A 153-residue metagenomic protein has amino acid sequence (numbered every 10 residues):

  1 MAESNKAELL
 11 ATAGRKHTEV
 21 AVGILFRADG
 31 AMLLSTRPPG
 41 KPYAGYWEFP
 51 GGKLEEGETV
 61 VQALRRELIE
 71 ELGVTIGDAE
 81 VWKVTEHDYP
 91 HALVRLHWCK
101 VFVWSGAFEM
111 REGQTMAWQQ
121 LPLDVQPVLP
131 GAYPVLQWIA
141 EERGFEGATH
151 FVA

Functional and structural regions predicted by a protein language model:
A2-M32, K53, V84: Conserved N-terminal beta-strand and adjoining loop/helix that marks the start of the Nudix/MutT-like hydrolase domain
G14-R15, A140-A153: Generic C-terminal helix-cap and adjacent flexible tail
I24, L34, L96-K100, W118: Conserved hydrophobic/aromatic beta-strand scaffold that supports enzyme active sites
R27, T75, V84-F108, I139: Active-site-adjacent beta-strand/loop module that shapes the phosphate/pyrophosphate-binding cleft
R27-G30, P38, F102-A107, Q120-L123: Short loop segments at secondary-structure junctions
A31-E70: Conserved Nudix-box catalytic region and its N-terminal flanking loop in Nudix hydrolases and closely related
E71-D78: Short secondary-structure junctions
K100, E109-R143: NUDIX/MutT-family hydrolases
